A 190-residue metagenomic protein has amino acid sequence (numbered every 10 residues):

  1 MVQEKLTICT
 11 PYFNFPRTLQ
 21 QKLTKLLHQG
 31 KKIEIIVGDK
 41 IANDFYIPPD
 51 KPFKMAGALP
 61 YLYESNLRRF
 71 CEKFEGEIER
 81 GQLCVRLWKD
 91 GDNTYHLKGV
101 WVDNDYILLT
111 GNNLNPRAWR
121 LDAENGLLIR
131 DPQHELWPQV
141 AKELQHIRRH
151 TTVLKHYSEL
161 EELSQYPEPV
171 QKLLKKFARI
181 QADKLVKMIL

Functional and structural regions predicted by a protein language model:
M1: Active-site cores of enzymes that catalyze phosphoryl transfer or operate on phosphate-rich substrates
K5, Y12, P16-L190: PLD/PLD-like phosphodiesterase catalytic module centered on the HKD motif
